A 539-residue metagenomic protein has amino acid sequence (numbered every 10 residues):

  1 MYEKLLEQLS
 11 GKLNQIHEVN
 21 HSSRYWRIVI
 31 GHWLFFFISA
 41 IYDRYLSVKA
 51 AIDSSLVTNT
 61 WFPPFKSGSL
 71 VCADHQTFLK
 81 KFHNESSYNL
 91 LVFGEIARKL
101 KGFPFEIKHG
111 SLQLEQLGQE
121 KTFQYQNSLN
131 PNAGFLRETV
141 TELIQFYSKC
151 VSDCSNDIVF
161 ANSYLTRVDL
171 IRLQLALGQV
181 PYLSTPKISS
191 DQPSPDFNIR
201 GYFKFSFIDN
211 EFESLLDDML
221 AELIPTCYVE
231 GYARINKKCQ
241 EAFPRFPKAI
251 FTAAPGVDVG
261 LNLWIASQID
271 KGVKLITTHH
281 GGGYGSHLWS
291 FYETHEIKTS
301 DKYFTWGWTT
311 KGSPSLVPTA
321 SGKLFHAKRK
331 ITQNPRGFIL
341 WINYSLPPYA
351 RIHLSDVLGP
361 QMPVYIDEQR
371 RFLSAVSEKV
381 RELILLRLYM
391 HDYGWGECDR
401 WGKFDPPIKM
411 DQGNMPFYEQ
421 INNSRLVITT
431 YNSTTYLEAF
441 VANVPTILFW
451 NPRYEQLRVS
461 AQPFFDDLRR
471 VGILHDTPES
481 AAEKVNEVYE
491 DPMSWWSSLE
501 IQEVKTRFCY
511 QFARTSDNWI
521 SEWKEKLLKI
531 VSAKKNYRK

Functional and structural regions predicted by a protein language model:
M1-K539: Catalytic-core helical/loop segments in enzymes performing group transfer/polymerization on anionic/lipid-linked
